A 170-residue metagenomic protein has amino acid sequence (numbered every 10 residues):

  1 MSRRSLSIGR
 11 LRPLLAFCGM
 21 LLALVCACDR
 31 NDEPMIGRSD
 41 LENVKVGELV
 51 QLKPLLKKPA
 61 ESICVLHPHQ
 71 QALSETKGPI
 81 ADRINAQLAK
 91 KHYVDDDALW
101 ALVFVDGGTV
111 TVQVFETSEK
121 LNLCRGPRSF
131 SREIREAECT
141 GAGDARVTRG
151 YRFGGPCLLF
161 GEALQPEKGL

Functional and structural regions predicted by a protein language model:
M1-C26: Sec-dependent bacterial lipoprotein signal peptides
A16, L24-C26, S62, N122 (+2 more regions): Secreted/extracellular small peptides and ectodomain modules produced from precursors
G19, A27-D29, V65, R125 (+2 more regions): Secreted/luminal cysteine- and crosslink-motif detector
C28-D82: N-terminal export/targeting and maturation segments
A81-Y93, D97-L99: N-terminal post-signal-peptidase region of extra-cytosolic proteins
D96-G107, T111-V114: Short, structured surface segments that line ligand/substrate-binding pockets
V114-K120: A short acidic/small-residue loop/turn micro-motif
L123-L170: C-terminal partner/receptor-binding element of secreted or periplasmic proteins
